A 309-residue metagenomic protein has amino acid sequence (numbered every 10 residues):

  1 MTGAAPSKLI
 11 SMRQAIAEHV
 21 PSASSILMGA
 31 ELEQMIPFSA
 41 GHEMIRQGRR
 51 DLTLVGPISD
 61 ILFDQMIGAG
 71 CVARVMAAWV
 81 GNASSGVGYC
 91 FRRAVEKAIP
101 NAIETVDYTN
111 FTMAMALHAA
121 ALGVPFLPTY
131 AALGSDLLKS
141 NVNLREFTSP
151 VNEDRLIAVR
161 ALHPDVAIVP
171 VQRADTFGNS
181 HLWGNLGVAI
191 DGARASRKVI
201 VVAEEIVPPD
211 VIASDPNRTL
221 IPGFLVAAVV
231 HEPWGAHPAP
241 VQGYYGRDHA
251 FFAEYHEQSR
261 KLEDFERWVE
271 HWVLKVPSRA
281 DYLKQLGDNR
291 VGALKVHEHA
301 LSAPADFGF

Functional and structural regions predicted by a protein language model:
T2-F309: Conserved alpha/beta enzyme-core scaffold
